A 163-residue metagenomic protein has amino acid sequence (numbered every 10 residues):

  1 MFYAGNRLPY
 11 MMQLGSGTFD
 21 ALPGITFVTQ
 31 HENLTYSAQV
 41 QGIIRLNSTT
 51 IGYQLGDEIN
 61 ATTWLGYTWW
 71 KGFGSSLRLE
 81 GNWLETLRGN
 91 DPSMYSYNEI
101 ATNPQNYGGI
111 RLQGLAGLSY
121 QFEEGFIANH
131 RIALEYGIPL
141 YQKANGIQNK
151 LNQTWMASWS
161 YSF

Functional and structural regions predicted by a protein language model:
M1-S48, N106-Y107: Outer-membrane pore/translocation modules
T49-L55: Outer-membrane beta-barrel proteins
L55-F163: Outer membrane beta-barrel transmembrane domains
